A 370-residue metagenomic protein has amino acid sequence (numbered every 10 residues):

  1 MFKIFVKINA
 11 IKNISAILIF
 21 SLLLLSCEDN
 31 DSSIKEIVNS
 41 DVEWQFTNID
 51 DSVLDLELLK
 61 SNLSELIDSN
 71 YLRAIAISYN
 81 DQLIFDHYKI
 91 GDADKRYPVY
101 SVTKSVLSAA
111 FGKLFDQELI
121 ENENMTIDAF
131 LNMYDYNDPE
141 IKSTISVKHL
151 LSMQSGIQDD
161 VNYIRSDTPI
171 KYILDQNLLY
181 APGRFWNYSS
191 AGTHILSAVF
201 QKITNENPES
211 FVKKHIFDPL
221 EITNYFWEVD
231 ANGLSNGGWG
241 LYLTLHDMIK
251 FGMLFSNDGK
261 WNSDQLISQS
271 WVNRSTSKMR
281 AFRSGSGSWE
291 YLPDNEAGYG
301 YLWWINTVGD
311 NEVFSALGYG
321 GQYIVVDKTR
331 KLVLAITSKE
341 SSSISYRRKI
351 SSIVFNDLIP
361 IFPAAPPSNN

Functional and structural regions predicted by a protein language model:
L23-S26: C-terminal motif of bacterial Sec signal peptides marking the signal peptidase cleavage site
E28-N30: Bacterial signal peptide processing site
N62-D92, I324-V325, K331-A335: A short, well-structured edge-of-sheet supersecondary motif
D81, Y97-E123, L150, L196-F200 (+1 more regions): Active-site SXXK
Q117-M153, D175, T204-W239: Active-site helix/loop module of the DD-peptidase/beta-lactamase fold, centered on the serine-lysine SxxK catalytic
Y134-Y163, A181-P182, A191-G192, L243-H246: Conserved catalytic neighborhood of penicillin-recognizing serine enzymes
I195-V199, W239-K260, Q322-S338: Active-site-proximal alpha-helical segments within enzyme catalytic domains
I222, T276-V333: Active-site Gly/Thr loop motif
